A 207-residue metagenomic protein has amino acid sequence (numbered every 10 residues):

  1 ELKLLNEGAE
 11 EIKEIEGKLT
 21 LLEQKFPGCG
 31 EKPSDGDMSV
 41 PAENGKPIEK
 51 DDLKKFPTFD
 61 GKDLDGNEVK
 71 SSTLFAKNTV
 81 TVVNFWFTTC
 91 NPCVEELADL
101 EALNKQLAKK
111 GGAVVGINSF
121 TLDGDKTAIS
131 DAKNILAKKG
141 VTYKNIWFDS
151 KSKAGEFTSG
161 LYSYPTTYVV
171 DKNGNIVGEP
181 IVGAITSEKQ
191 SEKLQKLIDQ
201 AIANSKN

Functional and structural regions predicted by a protein language model:
E1-D60, F75-N78, S130-N134: N-proximal helix/coil linker or "cap" segments that precede and/or mark the start of modular domains
F59-T81, Q106: A short beta-strand-turn-helix
A76-T81, A108-V115, K139-K144, K172-N175: Loop/turn elements at helix/coil->beta-strand transitions in domains of secreted/extracellular proteins
N84-C90, S119: Aromatic-flanked redox-active Cys/Sec active sites in thiol-based oxidoreductases, especially the WC-centered
T88-E95, T166: C-type cytochrome heme c attachment motif
V94-K138, S150-G155: Structural microenvironment flanking redox-active thiols in thiol-disulfide oxidoreductases
S130-N173, I181: Short, internal strand/loop/helix patches that form the active-site neighborhood or redox-interaction surface
V169-N207: Thiol-/selenol-based redox modules, centered on thioredoxin-like and closely related oxidoreductase domains
